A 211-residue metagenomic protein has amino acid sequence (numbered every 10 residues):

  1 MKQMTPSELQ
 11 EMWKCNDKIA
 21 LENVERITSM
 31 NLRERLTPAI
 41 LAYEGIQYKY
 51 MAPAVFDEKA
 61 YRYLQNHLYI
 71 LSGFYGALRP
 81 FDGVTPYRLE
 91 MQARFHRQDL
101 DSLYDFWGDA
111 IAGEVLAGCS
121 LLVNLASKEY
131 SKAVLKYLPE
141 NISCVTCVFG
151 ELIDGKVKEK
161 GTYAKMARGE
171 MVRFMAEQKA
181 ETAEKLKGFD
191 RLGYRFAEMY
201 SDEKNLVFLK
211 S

Functional and structural regions predicted by a protein language model:
M1-V55: Active-site helix-to-loop segments that bind/position phosphate- or nucleotide-bearing substrates and donors across
M51-D202, V207, S211: Internal, well-folded beta-alpha domain core
